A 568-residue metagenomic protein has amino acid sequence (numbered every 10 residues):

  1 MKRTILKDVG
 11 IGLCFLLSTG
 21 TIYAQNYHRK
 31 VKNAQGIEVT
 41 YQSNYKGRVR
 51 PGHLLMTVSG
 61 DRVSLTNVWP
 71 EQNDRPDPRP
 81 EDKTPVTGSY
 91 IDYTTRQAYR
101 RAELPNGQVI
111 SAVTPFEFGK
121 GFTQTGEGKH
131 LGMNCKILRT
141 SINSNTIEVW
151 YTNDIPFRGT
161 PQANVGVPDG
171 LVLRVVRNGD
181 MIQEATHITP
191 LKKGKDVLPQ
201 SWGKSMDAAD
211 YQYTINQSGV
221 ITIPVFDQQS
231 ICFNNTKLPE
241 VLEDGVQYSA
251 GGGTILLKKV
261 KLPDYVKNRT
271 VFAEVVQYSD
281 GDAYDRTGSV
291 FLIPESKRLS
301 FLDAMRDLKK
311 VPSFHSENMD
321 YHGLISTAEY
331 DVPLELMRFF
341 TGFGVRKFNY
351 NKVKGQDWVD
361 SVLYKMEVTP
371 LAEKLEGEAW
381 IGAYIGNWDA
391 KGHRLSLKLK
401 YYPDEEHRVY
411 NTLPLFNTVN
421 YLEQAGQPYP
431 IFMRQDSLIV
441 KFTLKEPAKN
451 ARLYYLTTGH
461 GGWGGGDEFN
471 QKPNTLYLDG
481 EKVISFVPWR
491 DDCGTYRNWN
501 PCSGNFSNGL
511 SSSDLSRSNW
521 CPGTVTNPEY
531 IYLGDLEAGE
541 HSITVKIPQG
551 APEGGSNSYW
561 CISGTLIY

Functional and structural regions predicted by a protein language model:
M1-V31: Bacterial Sec-dependent N-terminal signal peptides
C14-L16, A24, T40, M56 (+10 more regions): Intrinsically disordered, low-complexity, compositionally biased regions/tails
F15, T19, W69-E71, V275-S279 (+1 more regions): Short glycine-rich, polar/acidic loop-and-turn segments at beta strand-coil junctions
N26-Q217: Extended soluble regions of mature proteins
Q200-Y568: Extracellular/secretory-pathway and virion-surface proteins
